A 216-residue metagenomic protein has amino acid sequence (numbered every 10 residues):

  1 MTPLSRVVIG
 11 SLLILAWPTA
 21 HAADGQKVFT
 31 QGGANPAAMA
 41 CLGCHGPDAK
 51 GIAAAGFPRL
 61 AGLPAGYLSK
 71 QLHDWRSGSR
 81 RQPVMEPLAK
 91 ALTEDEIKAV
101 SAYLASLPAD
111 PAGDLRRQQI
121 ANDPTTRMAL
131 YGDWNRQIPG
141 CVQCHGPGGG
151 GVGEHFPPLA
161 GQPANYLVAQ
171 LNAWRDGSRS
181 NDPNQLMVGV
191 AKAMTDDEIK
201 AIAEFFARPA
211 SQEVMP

Functional and structural regions predicted by a protein language model:
M1-I9: Bacterial N-terminal signal peptides that target proteins for export
V8-A16: Bacterial N-terminal signal peptides
W17-A37, D48, G56, S106-N135 (+1 more regions): Electrostatic cytochrome c docking/interface patches
A23-Q26, T30-Q31, P36-S77: The feature marks the first
D24-V28, Y67, V84-P87, A99 (+4 more regions): Extracytoplasmic/secreted proteins, especially bacterial periplasmic and envelope-associated proteins
Q26-L42, A65, A129-V142, P157-A169: Sequence context surrounding c-type heme c attachment/ligation sites in exported
A38-P47, V100, I138-G148, I202: The canonical Cys-X-X-Cys-His
G43, I52-R59, W75-R117, G153-P158 (+2 more regions): Axial heme c-ligation environment in periplasmic c-type cytochrome domains
